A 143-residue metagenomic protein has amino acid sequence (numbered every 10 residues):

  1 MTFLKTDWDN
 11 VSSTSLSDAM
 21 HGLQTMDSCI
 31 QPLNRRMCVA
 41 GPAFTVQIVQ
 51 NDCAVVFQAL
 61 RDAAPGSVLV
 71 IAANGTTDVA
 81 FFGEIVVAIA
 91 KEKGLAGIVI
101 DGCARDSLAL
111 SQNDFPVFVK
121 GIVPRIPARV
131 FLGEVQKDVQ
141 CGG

Functional and structural regions predicted by a protein language model:
M1-G143: Feature captures the catalytic cores and cofactor-binding loops of soluble hydro-lyases/lyases that act on carboxylate
